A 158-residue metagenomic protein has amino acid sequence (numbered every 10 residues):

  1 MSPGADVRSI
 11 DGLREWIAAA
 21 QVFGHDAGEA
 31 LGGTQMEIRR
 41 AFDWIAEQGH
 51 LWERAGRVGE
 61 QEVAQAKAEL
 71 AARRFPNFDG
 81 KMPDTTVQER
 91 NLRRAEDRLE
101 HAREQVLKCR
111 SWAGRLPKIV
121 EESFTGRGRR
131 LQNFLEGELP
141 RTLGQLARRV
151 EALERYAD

Functional and structural regions predicted by a protein language model:
M1-Q48: Short, charge-rich amphipathic alpha-helices with coiled-coil/heptad character
S2-A5, R14, A46, H50 (+6 more regions): A composition-biased, non-transmembrane "mature-region" signal
I17-A20, G24-L31, W52, G56-V63 (+3 more regions): Long amphipathic alpha-helices with heptad-repeat character, especially coiled-coil-forming segments used
G24, L31, V106, R127 (+2 more regions): Conserved NTP-handling cores and scaffolds of large molecular machines
L31, Q35, F42, R103-A113 (+3 more regions): Long, hydrophobic, amphipathic alpha-helical segments used as structural scaffolds
G33-R40, E89-E100, G126-L139: A short, terminal or domain-edge coil/loop segment
A46-T125: Extended, amphipathic alpha-helical coiled-coil scaffold segments used for oligomerization/tethering in eukaryotic
R129, N133-D158: Extended, helix-rich structural scaffolds rather than catalytic motifs
